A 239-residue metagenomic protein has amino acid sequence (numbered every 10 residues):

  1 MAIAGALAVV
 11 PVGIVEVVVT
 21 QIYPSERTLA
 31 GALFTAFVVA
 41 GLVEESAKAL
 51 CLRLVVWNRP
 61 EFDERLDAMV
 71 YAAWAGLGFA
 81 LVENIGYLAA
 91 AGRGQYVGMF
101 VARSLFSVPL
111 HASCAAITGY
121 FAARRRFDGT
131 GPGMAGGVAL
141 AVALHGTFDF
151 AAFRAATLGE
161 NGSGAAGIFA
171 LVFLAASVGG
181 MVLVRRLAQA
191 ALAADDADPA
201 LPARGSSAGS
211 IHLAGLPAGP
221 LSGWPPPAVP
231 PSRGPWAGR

Functional and structural regions predicted by a protein language model:
M1-R239: Hydrophobic alpha-helical segments at protein termini of multi-pass membrane proteins
